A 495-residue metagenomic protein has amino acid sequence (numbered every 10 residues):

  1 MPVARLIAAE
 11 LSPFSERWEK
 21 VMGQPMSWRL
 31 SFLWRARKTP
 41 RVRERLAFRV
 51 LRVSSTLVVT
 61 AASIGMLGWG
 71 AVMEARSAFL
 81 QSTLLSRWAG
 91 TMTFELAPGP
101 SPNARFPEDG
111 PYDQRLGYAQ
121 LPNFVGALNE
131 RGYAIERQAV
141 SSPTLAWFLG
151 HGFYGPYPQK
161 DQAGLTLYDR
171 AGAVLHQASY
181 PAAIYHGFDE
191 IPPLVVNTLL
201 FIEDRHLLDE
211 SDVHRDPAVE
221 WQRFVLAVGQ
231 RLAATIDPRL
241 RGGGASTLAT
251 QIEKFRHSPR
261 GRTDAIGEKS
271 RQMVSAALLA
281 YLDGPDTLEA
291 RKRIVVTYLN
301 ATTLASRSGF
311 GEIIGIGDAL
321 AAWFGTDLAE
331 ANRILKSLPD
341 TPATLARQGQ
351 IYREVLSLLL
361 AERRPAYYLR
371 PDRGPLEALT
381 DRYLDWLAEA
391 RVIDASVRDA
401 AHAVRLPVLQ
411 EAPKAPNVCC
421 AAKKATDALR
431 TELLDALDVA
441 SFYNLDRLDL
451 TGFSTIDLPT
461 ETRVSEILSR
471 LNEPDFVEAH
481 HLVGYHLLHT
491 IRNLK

Functional and structural regions predicted by a protein language model:
L6-A178, Y383, P474-D475: N-terminal type II signal-anchor transmembrane helix that functions as the membrane-insertion/stop-transfer segment
T56-V59, I64-S82, S86, T93-A97 (+4 more regions): Non-catalytic, structured segments within soluble enzyme domains
Q120-N129, I191-T198, R291: Periplasmic N-terminal gating module of Gram-negative TonB-dependent outer-membrane receptors
Y133, Q162, Y168-A173, Y180 (+6 more regions): Solvent-exposed coil/turn segments that connect beta secondary-structure elements in extracytoplasmic/periplasmic
G152-Y157, P459-L494: Beta-lactamase-like hydrolase cores
K160-H176, I191, H480-K495: A short, well-structured edge-of-sheet supersecondary motif
V174-L207, R271-D286: Export/targeting segments at the very N-terminus of extracytoplasmic proteins
E190-R231: Active/ligand-binding-proximal structured segments within catalytic/core domains that scaffold catalytic residues
